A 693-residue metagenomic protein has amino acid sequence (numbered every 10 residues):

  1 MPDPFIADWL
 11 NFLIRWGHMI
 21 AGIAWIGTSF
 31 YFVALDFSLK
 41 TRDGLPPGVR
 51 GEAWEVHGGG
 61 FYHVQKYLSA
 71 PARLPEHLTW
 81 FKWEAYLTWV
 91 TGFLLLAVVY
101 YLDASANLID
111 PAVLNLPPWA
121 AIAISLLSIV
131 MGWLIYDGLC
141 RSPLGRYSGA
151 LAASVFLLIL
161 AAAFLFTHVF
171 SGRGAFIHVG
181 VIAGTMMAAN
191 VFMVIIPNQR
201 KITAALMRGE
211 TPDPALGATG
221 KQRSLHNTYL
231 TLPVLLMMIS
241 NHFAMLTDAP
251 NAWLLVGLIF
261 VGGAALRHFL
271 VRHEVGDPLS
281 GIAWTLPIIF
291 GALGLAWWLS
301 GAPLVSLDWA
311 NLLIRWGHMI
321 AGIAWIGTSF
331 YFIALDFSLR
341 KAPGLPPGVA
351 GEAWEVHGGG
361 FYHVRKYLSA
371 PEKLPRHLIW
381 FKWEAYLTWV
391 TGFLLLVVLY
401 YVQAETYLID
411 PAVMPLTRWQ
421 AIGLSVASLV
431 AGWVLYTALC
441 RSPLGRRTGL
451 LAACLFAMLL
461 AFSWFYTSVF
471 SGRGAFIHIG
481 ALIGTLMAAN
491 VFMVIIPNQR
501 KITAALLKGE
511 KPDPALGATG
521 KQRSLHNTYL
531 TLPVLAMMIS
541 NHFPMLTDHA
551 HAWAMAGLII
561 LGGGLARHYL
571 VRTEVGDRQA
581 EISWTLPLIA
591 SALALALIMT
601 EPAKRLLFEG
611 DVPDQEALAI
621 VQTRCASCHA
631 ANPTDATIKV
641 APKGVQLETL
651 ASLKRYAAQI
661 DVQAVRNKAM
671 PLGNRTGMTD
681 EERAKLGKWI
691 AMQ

Functional and structural regions predicted by a protein language model:
M1-N251, L255-V256, V261-G276, S280 (+5 more regions): Membrane-embedded alpha-helical bundles that constitute the cytochrome b-like, heme-associated redox core of multi-pass
D43, P343, R567, G673-T676 (+1 more regions): Short, surface-exposed, polar/charged, turn-prone segments marking secondary-structure boundaries
R73, W80, E84, F93 (+9 more regions): Aromatic- and Gly/Pro-enriched helix-to-coil junctions and flexible linker segments
L266-H268, A566-H568, L686-Q693: A short, terminal or domain-edge coil/loop segment
M555-A556, G563, R567: Structured mid-to-C-terminal alpha-helical surface segments
G576-E581: Phosphate-binding active sites in nucleotide-utilizing proteins
I582-L588: Active-site ligand-binding patch in enzyme domains
